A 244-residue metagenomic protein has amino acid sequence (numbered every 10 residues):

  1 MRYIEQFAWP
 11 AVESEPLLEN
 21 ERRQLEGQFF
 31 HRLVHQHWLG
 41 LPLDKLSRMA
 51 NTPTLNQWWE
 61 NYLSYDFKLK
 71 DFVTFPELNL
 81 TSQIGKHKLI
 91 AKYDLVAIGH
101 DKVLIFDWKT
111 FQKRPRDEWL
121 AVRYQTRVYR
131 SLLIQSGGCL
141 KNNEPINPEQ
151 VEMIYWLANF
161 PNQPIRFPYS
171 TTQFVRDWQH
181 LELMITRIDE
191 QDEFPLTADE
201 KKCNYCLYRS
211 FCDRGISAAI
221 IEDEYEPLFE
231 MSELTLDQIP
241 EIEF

Functional and structural regions predicted by a protein language model:
M1-V96: Metal-dependent nuclease catalytic cores that hydrolyze phosphodiester bonds in DNA/RNA, characterized by
R2, R23-R32, R123, R127 (+2 more regions): Non-catalytic, well-ordered alpha-helical scaffold segments
R2-L17, K102-F111, E182-E190: Short amphipathic alpha-helical segments and their helix-coil junctions
E5, W9, W38, P42 (+4 more regions): Hydrophobic/aromatic-lined pockets within catalytic cores
L17, E21, R116-L120, T197: Short, solvent-exposed segments of well-ordered alpha helices
L39-K45, G137-I146, R187-A198: Surface-exposed helix-capping loop/turn segments at secondary-structure junctions
L78-L183: Mg2+/Mn2+-dependent nuclease catalytic core
E182-F244: Accessory terminal regions of nucleic-acid processing enzymes
